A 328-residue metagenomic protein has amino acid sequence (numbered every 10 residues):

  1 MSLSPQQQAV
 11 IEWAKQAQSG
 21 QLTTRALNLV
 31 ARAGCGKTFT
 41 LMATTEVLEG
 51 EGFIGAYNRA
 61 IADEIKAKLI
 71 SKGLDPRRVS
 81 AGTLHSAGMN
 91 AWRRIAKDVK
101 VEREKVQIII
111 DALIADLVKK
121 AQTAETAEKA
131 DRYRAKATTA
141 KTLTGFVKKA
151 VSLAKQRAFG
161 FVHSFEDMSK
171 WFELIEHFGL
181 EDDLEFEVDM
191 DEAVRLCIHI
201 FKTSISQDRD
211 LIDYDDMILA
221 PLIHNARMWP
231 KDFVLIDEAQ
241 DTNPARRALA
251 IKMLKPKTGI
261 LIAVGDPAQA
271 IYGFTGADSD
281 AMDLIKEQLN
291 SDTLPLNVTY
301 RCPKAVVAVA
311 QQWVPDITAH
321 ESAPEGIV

Functional and structural regions predicted by a protein language model:
M1-E12, Q16, Q21-V30, T40 (+3 more regions): Accessory N-terminal region flanking or inserted into the helicase ATPase core in nucleic-acid motor proteins
M1-K100: P-loop NTPase Walker
Q16, A43-G50, A67-S71, L219-A226 (+2 more regions): Short, well-ordered alpha-helices that flank and scaffold nucleotide-derived cofactor binding pockets
L29-L41, V47, Y57-E64, H85 (+2 more regions): Conserved helicase motor core of SF1/SF2 NTP-dependent helicases
E51, P76-R78, P230, T258 (+1 more regions): A generic structural signal for alpha->beta connector loops
K72, R94, K149, L153-R157 (+1 more regions): Phosphate/oxyanion-binding loops and surfaces in catalytic or ligand/nucleic-acid-binding neighborhoods
G88-L153, F159: A basic- and aromatic-enriched beta-loop-alpha substructure that forms the phosphate/nucleotide- and DNA/RNA-contacting
